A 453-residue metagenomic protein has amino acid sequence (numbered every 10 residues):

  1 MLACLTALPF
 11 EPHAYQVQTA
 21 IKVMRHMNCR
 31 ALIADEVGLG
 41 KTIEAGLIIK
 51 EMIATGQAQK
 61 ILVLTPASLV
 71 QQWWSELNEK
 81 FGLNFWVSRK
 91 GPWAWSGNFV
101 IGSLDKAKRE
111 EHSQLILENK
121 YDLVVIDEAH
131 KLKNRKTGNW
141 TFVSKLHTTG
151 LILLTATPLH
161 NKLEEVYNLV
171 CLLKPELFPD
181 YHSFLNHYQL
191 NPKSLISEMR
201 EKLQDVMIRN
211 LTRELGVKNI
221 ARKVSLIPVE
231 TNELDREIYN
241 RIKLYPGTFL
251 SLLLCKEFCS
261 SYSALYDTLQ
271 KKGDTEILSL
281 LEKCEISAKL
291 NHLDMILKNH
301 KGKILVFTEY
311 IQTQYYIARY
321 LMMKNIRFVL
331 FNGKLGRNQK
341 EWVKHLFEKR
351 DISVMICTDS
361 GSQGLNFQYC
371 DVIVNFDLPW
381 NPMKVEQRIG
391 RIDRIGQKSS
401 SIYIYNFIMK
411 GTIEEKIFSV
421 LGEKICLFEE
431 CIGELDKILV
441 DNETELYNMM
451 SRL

Functional and structural regions predicted by a protein language model:
M1-I21, R25-C29, L39-T137, T148 (+3 more regions): SF2 helicase/translocase NTPase motor core, specifically the RecA-like lobe 1 inter-motif segment between Walker
I49, I53, Q57-K60, N219-E233 (+2 more regions): Conserved Helicase C-terminal RecA-like lobe
T55-Q57, E176, R391-S401: Arginine/glycine-rich "motif VI" loop of SF2 helicases in the C-terminal RecA-like domain
V100-Y121, E128-T149, L153, C171-G273 (+3 more regions): Inter-lobe coupling linker of SF2 helicases/translocases
R109-E110, N161-K162, Q314-Y315, I356-C370 (+1 more regions): SF2 helicase motor core recognition
N168, N366-D377, I402-N406: A short beta-strand element within the Helicase C-terminal
D393-S419: Conserved segment of the helicase C-terminal RecA-like domain
